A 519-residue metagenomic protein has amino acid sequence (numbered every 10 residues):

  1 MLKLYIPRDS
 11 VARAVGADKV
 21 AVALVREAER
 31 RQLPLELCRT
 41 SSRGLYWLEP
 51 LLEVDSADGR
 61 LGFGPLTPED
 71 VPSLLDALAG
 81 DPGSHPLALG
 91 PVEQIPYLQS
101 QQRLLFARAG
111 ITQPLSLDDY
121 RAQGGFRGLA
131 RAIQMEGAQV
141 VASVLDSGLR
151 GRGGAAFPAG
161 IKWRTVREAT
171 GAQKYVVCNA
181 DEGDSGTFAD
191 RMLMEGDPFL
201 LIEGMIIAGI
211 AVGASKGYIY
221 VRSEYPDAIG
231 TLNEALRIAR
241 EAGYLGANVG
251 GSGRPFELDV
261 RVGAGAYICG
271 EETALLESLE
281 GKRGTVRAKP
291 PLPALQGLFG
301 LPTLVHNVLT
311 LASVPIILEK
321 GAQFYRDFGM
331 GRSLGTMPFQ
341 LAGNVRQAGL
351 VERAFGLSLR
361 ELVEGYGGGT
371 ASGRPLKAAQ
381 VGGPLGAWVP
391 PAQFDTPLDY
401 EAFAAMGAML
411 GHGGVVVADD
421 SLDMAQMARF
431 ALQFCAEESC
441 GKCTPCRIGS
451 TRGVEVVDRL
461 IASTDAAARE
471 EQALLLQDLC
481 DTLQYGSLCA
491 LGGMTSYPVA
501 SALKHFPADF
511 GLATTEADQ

Functional and structural regions predicted by a protein language model:
A12, W47, G125, V144-V166 (+4 more regions): Conserved phosphate/anionic-ligand binding catalytic regions in large, soluble enzymes, centered on
A17-L37, S56-G80, R127-D146, A172-V176 (+6 more regions): Ferredoxin-type iron-sulfur electron-transfer modules in oxidoreductases and energy-metabolism complexes
A28, G204-I206, A354-A371: Short amphipathic, charge-patterned alpha-helical segments
S84-D146, H306-G321: Flexible inter-domain linker/hinge segments
T112-R127, C178-D190, P293-F299, Q340-V345: Gly-rich Lys/Arg/Thr-decorated short loops/hinges at beta-loop-alpha junctions or inter-strand turns that position
A130-T170, R326-D327, R332, Q340 (+4 more regions): Accessory "access/gating" subregions that flank catalytic or transport cores
D197-A211: Histidine-anchored nucleotide/phosphate-binding helix
I229-F355, G367: Hydrophobic alpha-helical positions that pack around
